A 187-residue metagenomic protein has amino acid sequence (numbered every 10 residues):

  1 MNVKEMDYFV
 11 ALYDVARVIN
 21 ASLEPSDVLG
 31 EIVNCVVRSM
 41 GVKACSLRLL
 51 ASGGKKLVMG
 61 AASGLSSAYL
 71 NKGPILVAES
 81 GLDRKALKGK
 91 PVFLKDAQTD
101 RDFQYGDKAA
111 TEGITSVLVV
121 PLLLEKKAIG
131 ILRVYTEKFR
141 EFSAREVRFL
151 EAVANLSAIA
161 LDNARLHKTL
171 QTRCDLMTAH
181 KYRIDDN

Functional and structural regions predicted by a protein language model:
M1-D27, T169-N187: Signal-transmission linkers at sensory-effector interfaces
V3, L122-T136, A160: Sensory-domain boundary capping and coupling elements
A16-N20, I32-G41, L49, S67 (+3 more regions): Short regulatory alpha-helical segment in sensory/regulatory domains of signaling proteins that mediates
N34, S46-L70, P74: GAF sensory/regulatory domain recognition with acknowledged cross-activation on helical regulatory dimers
S46, T115-L123: A short, aliphatic-rich beta-strand micro-motif
S67, K95-S116, T136: Signal-transducing coupling segments at domain and membrane junctions
S67-V92, F103-Y105: Acidic/proline- and glycine-rich, intrinsically disordered low-complexity segments that serve as regulatory linkers
E151-I159: Allosteric cytosolic regulatory segments
